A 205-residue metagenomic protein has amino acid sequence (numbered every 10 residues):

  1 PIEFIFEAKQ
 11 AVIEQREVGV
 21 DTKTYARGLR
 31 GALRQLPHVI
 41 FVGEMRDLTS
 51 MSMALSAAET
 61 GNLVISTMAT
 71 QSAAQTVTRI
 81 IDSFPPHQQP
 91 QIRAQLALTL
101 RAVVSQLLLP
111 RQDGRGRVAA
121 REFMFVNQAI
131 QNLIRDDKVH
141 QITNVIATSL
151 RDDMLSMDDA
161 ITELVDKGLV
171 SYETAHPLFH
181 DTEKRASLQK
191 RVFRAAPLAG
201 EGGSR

Functional and structural regions predicted by a protein language model:
P1-R205: Short, flexible helix-loop junctions that flank or precede catalytic/ligand sites
